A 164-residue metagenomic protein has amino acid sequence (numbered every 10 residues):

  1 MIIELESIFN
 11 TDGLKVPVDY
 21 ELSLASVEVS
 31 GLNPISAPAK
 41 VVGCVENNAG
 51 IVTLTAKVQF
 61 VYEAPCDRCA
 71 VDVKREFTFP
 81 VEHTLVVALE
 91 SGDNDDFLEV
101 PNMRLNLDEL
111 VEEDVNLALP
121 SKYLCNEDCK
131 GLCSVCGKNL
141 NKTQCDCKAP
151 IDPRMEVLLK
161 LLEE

Functional and structural regions predicted by a protein language model:
M1-E164: Structured interface patches
